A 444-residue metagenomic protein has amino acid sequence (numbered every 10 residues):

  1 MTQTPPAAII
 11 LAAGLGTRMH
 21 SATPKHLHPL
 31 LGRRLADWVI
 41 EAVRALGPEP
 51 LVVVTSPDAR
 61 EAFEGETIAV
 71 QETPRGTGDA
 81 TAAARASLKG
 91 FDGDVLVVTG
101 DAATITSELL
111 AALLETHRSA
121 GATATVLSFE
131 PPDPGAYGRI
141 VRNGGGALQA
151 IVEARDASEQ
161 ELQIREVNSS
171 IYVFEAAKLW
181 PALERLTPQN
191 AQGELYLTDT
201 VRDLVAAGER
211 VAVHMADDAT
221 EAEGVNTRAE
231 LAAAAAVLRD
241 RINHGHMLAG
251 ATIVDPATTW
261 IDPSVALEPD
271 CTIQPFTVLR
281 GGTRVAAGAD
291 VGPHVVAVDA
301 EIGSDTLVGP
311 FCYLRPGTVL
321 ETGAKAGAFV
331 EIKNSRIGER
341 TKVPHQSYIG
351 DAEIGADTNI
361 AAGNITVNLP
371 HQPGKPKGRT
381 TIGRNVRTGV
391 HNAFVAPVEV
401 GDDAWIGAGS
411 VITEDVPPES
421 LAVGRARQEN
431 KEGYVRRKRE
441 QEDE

Functional and structural regions predicted by a protein language model:
T2-R60, G65-R75, S107-T116: N-terminal glycine-rich phosphate-binding loop and ensuing alpha1 helix
P6-A7, I40-V43, P48-L51, R85-A86 (+9 more regions): Catalytic cores of nucleotide-enabled group-transfer and carboxylate-activating enzymes in metabolic and assembly-line
P29, T104, V173, G224-V225 (+1 more regions): Short aromatic/basic micro-patch
E61-G145, S169, V173-T187: Conserved beta-loop-beta/alpha segment of the NTase-like Rossmann-fold superfamily that binds/positions NTPs
Q149-D240, H244: Catalytic-core segments of class I nucleotidyltransferases/pyrophosphorylases that form NMP-activated intermediates
N168-I171, P263, G378-R379, A396: Glycine/small-residue-rich pyrophosphate-binding loop that anchors the diphosphate of NDP-sugar donors
A206-P310: Extended, small-residue-rich solenoid/repeat segments and analogous flexible loops that form exposed scaffolds
L307-E444: Glycine-rich hexapeptide-repeat left-handed beta-helix
